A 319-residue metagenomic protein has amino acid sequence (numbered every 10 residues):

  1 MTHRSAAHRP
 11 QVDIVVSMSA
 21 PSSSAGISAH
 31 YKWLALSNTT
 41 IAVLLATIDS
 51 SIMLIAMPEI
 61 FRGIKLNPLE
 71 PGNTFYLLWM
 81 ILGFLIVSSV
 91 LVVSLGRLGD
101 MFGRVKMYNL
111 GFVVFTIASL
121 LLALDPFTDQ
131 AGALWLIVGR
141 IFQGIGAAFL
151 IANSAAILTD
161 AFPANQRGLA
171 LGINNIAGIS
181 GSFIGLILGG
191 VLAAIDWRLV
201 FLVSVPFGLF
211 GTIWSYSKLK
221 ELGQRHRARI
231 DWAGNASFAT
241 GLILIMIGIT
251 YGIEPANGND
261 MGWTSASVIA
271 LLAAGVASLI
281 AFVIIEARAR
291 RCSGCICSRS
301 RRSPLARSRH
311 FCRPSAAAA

Functional and structural regions predicted by a protein language model:
M1-P21: Actinobacteria-biased recognition of intrinsically disordered, low-complexity terminal regions
I14-Y216: Transmembrane-helix bundle of Major Facilitator Superfamily
A20-S28, H226-N235, V283-H310: Juxtamembrane intracellular "pre-TM" segments in multi-pass secondary transporters
K32-T39, Y108, L136, I230 (+3 more regions): Hydrophobic alpha-helix/TM-entry signal in multi-pass membrane transporters
S37-T39, L44, I48, M53-I55 (+3 more regions): 12-transmembrane solute porter fold
T47, L85, G144-A148, I179 (+4 more regions): Residue-level hotspots within the lipid-embedded alpha helices of multi-pass solute transporters
I179-G211, I230-F238, I249-L271: Helix-loop-helix hairpin linking two adjacent transmembrane segments in secondary transporters
P206-Q224, A239-E254, A273-A289: C-terminal membrane-cytosol helix-exit motif in multi-pass small-molecule transporters
